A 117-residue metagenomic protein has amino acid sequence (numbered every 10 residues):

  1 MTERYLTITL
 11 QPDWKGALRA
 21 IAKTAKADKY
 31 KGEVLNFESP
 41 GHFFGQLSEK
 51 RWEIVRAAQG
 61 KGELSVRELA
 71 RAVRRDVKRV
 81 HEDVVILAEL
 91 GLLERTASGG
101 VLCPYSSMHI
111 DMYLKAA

Functional and structural regions predicted by a protein language model:
M1-T24: General nucleic-acid-binding
T24-E53: Short alpha-helical segments that sit at the start of domains
G41-K50, S65, A97-A117: Short, cationic-aromatic polyanion-contact patches
R56-G60: Short, locally clustered residues in the helix-turn-helix/winged-helix DNA-binding domain
E68-A72: A short acidic, leucine-rich amphipathic alpha-helix
V84-V85: Short, hydrophobic-biased segments on the C-terminal half of alpha helices that form "recognition helices"
E89-S98: A short, conserved structural fragment
